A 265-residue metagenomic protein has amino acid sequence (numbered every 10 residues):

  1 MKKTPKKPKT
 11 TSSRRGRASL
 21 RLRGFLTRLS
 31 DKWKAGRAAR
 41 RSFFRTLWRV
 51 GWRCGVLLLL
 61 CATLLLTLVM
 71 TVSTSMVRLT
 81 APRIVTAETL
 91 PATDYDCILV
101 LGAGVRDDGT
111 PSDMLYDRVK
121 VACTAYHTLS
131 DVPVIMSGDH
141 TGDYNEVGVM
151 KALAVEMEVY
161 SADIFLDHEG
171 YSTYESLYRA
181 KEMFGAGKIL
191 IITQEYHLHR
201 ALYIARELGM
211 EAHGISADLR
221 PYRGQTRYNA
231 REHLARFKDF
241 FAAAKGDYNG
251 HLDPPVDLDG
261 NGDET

Functional and structural regions predicted by a protein language model:
K2-Y95, E182-T265: Extended hydrophobic blocks
T74-A230: A structural signal for short, hydrophobic/glycine-enriched beta-strand patches
